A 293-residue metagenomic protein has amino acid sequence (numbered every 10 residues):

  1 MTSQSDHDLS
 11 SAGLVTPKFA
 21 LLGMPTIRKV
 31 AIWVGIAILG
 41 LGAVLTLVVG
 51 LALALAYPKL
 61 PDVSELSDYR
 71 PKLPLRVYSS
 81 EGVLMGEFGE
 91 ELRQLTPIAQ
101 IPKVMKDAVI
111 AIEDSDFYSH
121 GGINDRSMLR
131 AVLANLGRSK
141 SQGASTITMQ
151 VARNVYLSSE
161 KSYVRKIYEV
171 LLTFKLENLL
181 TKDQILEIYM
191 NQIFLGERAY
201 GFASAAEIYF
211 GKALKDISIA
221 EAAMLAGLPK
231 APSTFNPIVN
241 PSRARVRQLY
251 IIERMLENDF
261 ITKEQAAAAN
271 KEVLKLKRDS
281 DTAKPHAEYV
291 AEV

Functional and structural regions predicted by a protein language model:
M1-Y78, D116, L136: N-terminal type II signal-anchor transmembrane helix that functions as the membrane-insertion/stop-transfer segment
A20-A31, G35, D125, A144 (+2 more regions): Structural motif marking the loop-to-transmembrane transition
A56-A108: Terminal hydrophobic membrane-targeting helix
S79, V132, G227-P229: Flexible glycine-/small-residue-rich
V83-R93, S127-A134, T146, R165-K166: N-terminal periplasmic "start-of-domain" segments of outer-membrane beta-barrel proteins
L84-E87, F117-S119, T234: Short, solvent-exposed loop/turn elements at domain surfaces
P97-I147, A203-A205, F210: Flexible, acidic/glycine-enriched loop-and-adjacent beta/alpha segments that face the extracytoplasmic/periplasmic side
R138-V293: Non-catalytic, structured segments within soluble enzyme domains
